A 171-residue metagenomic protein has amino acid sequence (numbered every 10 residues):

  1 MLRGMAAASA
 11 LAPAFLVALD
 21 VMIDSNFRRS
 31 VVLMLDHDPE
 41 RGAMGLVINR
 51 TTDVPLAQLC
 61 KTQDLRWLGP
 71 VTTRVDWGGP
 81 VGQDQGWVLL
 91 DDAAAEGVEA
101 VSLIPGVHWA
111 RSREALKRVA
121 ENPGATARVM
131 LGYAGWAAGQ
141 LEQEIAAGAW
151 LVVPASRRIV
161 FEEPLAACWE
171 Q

Functional and structural regions predicted by a protein language model:
M1-Q171: A short aromatic-anchored loop/beta-hairpin motif
